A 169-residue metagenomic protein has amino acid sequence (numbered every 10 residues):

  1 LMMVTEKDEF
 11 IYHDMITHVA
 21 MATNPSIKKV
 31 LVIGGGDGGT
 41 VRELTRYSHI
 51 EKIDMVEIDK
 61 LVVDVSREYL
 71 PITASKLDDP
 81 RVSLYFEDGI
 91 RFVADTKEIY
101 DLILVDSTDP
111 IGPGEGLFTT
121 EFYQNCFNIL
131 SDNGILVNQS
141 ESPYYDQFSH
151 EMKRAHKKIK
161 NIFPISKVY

Functional and structural regions predicted by a protein language model:
M2-V4, I11: Short, surface-exposed beta-strand-loop junctions and turns on beta-sheet-rich folds
M3, S142-D146: Short histidine/acidic/glycine/proline-rich micro-motifs that form metal- and phosphate-coordinating active-site loops
V4-T5, R42: Short substrate-entry loop that stabilizes the transition state in hydrolases
F10-N133, Y145-M152: The AdoMet/dcAdoMet-binding core of the Class I SAM-like
Y123-Q124, S149-Y169: Conserved Class I S-adenosyl-L-methionine
N133-S140: Conserved beta-strand signature within the Rossmann-like core of class I S-adenosyl-L-methionine
S140-E141, Y169: Active-site-proximal beta-strand/loop segments in catalytic clefts of secreted hydrolases
